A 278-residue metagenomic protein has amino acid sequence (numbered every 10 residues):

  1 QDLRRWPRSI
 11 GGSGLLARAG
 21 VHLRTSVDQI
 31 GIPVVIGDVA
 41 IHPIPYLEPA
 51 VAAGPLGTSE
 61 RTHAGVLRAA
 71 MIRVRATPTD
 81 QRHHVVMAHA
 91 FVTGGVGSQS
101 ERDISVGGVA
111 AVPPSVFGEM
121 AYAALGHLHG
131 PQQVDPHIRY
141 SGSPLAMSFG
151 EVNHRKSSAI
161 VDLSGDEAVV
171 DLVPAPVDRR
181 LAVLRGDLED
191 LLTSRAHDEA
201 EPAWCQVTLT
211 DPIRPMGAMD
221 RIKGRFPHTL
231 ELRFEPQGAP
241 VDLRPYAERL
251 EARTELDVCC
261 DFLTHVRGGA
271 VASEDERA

Functional and structural regions predicted by a protein language model:
D2-Q133: His/Asp/Glu-rich metal-coordinating catalytic cores of metallo-dependent phosphodiesterases/hydrolases acting on
H22-R24, H42, R139, D171 (+1 more regions): General small-molecule cofactor/ligand-binding pocket signal
P33, S148-H154, P240-R244: Short, charged, surface-exposed secondary-structure boundary motifs
A40-H42, A159, C205: Conserved beta-strand elements of the Class I
T79-D80, S115-E119, N153, D198-A200 (+1 more regions): Short, conserved loop/helix-junction motifs that constitute active-site signature segments in enzyme catalytic cores
E101, H137-R139, R225-L230: Active-site regions of enzymes building and remodeling cell-envelope glycoconjugates
P114-P176, V183-L184: A conserved active-site cap/scaffold subdomain adjacent to cofactor or substrate pockets
D162-A278: Accessory, non-catalytic peripheral segments of nucleic-acid enzymes
